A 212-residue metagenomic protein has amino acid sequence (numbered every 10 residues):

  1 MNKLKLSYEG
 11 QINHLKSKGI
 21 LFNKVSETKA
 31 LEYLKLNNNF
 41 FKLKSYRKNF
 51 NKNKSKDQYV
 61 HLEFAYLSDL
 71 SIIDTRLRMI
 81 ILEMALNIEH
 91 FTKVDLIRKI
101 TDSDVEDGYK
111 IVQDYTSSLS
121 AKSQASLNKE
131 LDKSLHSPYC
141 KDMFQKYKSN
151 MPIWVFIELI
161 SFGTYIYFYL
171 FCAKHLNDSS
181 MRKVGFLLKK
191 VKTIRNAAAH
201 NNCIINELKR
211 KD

Functional and structural regions predicted by a protein language model:
M1-T193, I205-D212: Extended intrinsically disordered or low-complexity regions, especially N/C-terminal cytosolic tails and loops, rather
N201: Acidic/aromatic/glycine-rich contiguous surface patches that form carbohydrate-binding/processing clefts and analogous
